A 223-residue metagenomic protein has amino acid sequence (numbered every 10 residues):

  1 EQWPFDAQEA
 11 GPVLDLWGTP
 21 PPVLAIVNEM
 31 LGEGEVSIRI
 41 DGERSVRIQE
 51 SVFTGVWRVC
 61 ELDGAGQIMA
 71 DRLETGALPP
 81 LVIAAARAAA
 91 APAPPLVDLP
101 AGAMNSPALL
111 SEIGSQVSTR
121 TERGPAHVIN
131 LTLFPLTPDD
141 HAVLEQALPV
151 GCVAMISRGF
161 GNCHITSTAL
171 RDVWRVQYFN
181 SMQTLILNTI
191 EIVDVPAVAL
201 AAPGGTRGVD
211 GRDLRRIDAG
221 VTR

Functional and structural regions predicted by a protein language model:
E1-I26, M30, D98-E122, H127 (+1 more regions): N-terminal domain-onset segments
Q2, E33, T119, V150 (+1 more regions): A structural signal for alpha-helix termini and helix-coil/disorder junctions
W3-Q8, R47-F53, R120-R123, T166-L170: Short, surface-exposed loop and linker segments with low hydrophobicity and enrichment for Pro/Ser/Thr
Q8-V13, V23-V52, A147, C152 (+1 more regions): A cross-kingdom feature marking solvent-exposed beta-strand/loop segments within repeated, beta-rich binding/scaffold
L14-L16, I38, V59, L73 (+5 more regions): Generic structural hydrophobic/aromatic packing signal, biased to beta-strands
E50-P92, S167-T222: Helix-rich interaction surfaces within compact, conserved domain-sized segments that mediate assembly or partner
D63-V128: Surface-exposed beta-loop interaction hotspot
V128-D194: C-terminal structured interaction module
